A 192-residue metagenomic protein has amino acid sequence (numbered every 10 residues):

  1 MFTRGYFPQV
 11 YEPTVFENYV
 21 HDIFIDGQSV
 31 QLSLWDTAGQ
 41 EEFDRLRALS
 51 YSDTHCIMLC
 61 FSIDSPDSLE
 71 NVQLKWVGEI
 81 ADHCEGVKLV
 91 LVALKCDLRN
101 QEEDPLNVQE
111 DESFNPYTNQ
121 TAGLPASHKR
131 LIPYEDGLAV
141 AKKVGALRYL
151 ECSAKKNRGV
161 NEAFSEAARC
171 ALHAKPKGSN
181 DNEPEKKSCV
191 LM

Functional and structural regions predicted by a protein language model:
M1-G178: TRAFAC-class small GTPase G-domain
D181-M192: Polybasic, Ser/Thr-rich amphipathic helices
